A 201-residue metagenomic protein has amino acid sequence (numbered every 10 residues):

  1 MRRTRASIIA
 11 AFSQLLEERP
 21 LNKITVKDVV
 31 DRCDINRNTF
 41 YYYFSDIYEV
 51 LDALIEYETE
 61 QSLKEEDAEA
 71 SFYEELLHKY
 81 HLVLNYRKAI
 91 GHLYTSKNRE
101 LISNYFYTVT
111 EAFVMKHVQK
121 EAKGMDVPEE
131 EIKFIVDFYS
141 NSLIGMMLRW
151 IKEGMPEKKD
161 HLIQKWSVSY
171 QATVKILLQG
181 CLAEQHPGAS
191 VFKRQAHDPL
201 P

Functional and structural regions predicted by a protein language model:
M1-R19, K23, D28: Basic, helix-initiating cap at the start of DNA-binding domains
I8, K27-R32, F40, V83: Append "Primarily bacterial transcriptional regulators
T25-V26, D46, K158: Residues that mark the N-terminal boundary/hinge immediately upstream of a DNA-recognition element
T25-V26, L54-S62: Short, basic, alpha-helical segments at the C-terminal edge of helix-turn-helix-like DNA-binding modules
I35-F44, L143: Short hydrophobic/aromatic patch on the recognition helix
K64-H92: Hydrophobic alpha-helical connector segments
R99-G124, E130-G145, K175: Amphipathic alpha-helical packing segments from all-alpha helical-bundle domains
R149-P201: C-terminal peripheral helix-coil segments that are non-catalytic and often amphipathic
